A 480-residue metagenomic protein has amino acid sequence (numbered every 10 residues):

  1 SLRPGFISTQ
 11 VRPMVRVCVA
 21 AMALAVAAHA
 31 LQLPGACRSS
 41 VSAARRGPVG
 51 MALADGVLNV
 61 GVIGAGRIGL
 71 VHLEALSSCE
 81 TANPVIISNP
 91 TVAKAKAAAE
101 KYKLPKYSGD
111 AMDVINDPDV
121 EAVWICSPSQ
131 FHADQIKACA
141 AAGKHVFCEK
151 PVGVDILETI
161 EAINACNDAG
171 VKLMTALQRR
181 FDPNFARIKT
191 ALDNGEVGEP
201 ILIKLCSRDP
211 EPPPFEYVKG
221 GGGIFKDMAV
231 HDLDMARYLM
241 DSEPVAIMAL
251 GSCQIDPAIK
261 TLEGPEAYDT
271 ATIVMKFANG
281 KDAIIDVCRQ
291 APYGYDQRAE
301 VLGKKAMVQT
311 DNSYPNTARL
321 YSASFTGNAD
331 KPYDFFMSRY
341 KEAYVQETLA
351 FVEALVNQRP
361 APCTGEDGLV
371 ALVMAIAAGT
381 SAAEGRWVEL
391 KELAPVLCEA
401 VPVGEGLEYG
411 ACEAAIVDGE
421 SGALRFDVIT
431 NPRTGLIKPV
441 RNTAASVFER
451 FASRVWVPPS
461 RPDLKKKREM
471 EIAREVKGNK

Functional and structural regions predicted by a protein language model:
S1-G5, V15-S39: N-terminal chloroplast transit peptides
A52-Y102, R450, R454-V457: N-terminal Rossmann-like dinucleotide-binding module
A93, Y102-A165: Beta-loop-alpha module in the N-terminal Rossmann-like domain of NAD(P)-dependent dehydrogenases, especially those
S108, C148, L173-T175, K204 (+1 more regions): Hydrophobic residues in well-ordered beta-strands that form the structural core
G153-P214: A contiguous active-site-proximal alpha/beta segment in oxidoreductase catalytic domains
Q178, D256, E263-G264, T272 (+4 more regions): C-terminal glycine/acidic-rich active-site capping loop/insertion
F215-Y293, E366: Rossmann-like dinucleotide-binding domain that binds NAD(P)(H)
